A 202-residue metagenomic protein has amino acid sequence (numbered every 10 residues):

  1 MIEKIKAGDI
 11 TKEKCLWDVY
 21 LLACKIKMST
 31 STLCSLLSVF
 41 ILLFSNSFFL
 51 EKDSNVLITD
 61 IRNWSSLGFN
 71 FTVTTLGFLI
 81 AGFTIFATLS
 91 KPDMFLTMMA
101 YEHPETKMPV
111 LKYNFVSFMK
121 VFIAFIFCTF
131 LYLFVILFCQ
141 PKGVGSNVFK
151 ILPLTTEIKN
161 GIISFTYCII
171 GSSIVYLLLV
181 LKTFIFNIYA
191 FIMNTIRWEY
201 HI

Functional and structural regions predicted by a protein language model:
M1-F44: N-terminal juxtamembrane cytosolic/stromal segments of multi-pass membrane proteins
C24-C34, K107-F130: Loop-to-transmembrane boundary segments
I41, V121-G145: Alpha-helical transmembrane segments and their membrane-interface junctions in multi-pass membrane proteins
N55-I58, K142-K159: Membrane-interfacial helical/loop segments at transmembrane boundaries in membrane proteins
W64-D93: Transmembrane alpha-helix detector for multi-pass membrane proteins
G82-P92, L181-Y200: Juxtamembrane/interface segments at transmembrane-helix termini
D93-L111, F149-L152, T195-I202: Juxtamembrane inter-helical linkers in multi-pass membrane proteins
E157, G161-N187: Alpha-helical membrane-embedded segments
